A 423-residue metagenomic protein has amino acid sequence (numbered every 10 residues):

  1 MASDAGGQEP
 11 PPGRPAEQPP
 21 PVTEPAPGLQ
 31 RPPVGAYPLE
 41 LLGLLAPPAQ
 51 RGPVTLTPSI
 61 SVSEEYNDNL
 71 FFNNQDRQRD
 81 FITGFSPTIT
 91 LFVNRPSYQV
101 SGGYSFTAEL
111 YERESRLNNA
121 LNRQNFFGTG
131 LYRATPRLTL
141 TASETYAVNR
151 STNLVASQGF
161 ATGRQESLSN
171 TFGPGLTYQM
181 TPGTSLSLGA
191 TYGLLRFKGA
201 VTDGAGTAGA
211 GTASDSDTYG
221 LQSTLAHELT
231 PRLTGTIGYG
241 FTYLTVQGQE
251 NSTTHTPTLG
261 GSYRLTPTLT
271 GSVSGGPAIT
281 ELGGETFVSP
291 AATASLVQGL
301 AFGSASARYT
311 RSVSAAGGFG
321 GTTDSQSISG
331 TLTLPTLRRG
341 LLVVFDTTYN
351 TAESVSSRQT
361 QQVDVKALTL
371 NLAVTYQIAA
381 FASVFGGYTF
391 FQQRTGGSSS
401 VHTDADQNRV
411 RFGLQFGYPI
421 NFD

Functional and structural regions predicted by a protein language model:
M1-A5: C-terminal segment of classical bacterial N-terminal signal peptides
G6-D423: Gram-negative and organellar
